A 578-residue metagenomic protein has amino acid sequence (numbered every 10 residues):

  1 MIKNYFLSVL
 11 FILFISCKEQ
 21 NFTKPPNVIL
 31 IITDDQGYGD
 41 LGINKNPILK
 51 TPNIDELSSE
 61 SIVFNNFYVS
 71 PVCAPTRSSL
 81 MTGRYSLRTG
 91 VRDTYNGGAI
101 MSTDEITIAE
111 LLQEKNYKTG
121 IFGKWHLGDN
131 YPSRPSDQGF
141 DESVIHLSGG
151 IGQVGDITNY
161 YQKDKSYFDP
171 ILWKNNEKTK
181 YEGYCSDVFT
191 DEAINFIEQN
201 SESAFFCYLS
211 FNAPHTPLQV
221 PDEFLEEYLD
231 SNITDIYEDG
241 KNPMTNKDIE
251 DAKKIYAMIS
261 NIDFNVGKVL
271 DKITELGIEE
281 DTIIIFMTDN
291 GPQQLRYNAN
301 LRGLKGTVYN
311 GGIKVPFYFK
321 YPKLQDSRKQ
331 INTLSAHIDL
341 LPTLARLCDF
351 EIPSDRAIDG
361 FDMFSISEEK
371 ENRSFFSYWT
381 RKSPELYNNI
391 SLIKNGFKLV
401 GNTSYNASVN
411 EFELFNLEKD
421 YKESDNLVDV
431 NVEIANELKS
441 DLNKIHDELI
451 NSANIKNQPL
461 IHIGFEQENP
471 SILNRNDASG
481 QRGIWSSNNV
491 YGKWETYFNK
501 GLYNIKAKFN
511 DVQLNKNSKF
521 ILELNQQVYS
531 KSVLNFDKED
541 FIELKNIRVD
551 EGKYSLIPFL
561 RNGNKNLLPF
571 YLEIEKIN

Functional and structural regions predicted by a protein language model:
I2-F6, C17-F412, L417-D447, A478-N488 (+2 more regions): Formylglycine-dependent sulfatase
L7-L13: Bacterial N-terminal signal peptides
E19-P26, T33, G37-Y38, V63 (+2 more regions): Long, internal low-complexity/basic segments
